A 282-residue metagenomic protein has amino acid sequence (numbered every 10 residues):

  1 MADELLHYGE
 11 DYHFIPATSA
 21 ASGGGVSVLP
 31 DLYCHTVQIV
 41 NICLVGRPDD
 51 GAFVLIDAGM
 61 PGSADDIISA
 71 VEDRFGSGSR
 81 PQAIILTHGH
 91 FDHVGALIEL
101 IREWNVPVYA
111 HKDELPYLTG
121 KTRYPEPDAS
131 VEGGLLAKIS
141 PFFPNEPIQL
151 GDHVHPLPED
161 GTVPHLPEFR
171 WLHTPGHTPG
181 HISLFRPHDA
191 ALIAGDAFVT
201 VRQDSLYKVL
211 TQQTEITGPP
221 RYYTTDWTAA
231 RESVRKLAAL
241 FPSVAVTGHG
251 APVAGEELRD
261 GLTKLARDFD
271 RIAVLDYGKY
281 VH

Functional and structural regions predicted by a protein language model:
D3-P16, E114-L172, T224-T225, A229-A238: Metallo-beta-lactamase
T18-F75, S183-G195, T200: Conserved beta-strand hairpin/beta-sheet module of binuclear metal-dependent hydrolase folds, prominently
V28, E103-W104, F241: Short, structured coil segments at secondary-structure junctions
V54-I56, I85, V108, A191-I193 (+1 more regions): Residue-level marker for buried hydrophobic side chains located in beta-strands that build the well-ordered beta-sheet
M60-G62, E168-P175, P179-E257, F269: Metallo-beta-lactamase
A64, E72-H155, K264-L265, R271-I272: Active-site HxH/HxHxD metal-binding segment of metal-dependent hydrolases
Y117-K121, R202-D204, K279-Y280: Short, charged, surface-exposed secondary-structure boundary motifs
G250-H282: Binuclear metal-ion centers of metallo-dependent hydrolases, dominated by the metallo-beta-lactamase
